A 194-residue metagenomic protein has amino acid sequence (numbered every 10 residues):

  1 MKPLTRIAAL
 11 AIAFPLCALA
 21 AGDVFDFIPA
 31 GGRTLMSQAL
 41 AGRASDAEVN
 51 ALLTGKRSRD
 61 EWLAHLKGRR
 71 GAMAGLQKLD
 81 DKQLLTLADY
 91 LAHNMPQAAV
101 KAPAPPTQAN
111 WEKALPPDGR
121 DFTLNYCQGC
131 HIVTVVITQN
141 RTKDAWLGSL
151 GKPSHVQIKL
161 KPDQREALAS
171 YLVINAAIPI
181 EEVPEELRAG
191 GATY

Functional and structural regions predicted by a protein language model:
K2-D26, D46-K113, Y171-Y194: Post-cleavage N-terminal segment of exported redox proteins
A21-G42: Immediate post-signal-peptide N-terminus of mature secreted/exported proteins
G31, L35, E61, T86 (+6 more regions): Extracytoplasmic/secreted proteins, especially bacterial periplasmic and envelope-associated proteins
A39-A47, L87, T123-T134, L168: The canonical Cys-X-X-Cys-His
G55-S58, Q139-A145: Short cysteine/histidine-rich zinc-coordinating motifs and their immediately flanking basic loops
L63-A72, L147-L160: Short microdomains enriched in Cys/His and/or Lys/Arg
P105-I132: Extended amphipathic alpha-helical interaction segments
T134-R141, Q157: Substrate-binding/catalytic groove segments of enzymes that remodel or degrade extracellular structural polymers
